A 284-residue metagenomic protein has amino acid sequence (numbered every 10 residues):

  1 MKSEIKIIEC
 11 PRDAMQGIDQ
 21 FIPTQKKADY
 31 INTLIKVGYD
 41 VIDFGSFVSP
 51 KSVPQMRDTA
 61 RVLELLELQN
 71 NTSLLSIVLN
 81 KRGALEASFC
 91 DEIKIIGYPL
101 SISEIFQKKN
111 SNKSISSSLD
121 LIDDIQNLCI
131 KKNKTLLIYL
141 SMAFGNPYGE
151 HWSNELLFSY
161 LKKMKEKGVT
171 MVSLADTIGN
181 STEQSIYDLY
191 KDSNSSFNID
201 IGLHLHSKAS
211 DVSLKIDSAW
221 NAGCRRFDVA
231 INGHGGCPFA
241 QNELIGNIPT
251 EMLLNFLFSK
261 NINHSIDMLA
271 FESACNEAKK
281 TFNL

Functional and structural regions predicted by a protein language model:
M1-L284: Catalytic cores and adjacent flexible loops of soluble metabolic enzymes that perform enolate/carbanion chemistry on
